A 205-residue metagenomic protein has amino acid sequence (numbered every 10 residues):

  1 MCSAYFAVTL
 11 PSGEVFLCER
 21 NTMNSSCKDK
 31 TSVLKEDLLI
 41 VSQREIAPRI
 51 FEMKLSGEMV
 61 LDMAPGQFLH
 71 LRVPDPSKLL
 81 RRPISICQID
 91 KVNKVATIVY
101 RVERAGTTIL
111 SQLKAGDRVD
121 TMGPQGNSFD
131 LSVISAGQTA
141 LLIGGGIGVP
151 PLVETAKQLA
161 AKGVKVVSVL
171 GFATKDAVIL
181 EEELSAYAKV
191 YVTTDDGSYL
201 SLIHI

Functional and structural regions predicted by a protein language model:
S25-D117: Ferredoxin-reductase
S77-I84, G126-I134: Short, Lys/Arg- and Gly-enriched loop/turn segments at beta-strand edges
G126, T139-L141, G146, P150: Extended interfacial segments that mediate partner engagement and assembly in macromolecular machines
P151-A160: Histidine-anchored nucleotide/phosphate-binding helix
V166-A173, Y191-T194: Short internal beta-strands
K175-E181: Short, glycine/polar-rich helix-capping loops at beta-to-alpha or helix-loop-helix junctions that flank or form
I203-I205: Conserved small/polar residues in nucleotide/adenosyl-binding loops
